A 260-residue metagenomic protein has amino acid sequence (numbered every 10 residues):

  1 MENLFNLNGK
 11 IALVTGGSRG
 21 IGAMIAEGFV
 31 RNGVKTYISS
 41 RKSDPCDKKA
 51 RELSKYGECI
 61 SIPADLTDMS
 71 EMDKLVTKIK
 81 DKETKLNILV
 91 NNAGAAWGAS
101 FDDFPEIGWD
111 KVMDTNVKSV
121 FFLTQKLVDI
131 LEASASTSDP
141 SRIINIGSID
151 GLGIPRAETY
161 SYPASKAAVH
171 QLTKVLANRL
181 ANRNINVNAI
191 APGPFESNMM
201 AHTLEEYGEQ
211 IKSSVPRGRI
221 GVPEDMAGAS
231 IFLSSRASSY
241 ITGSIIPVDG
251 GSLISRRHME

Functional and structural regions predicted by a protein language model:
E2-N3, I231, T242-E260: Short C-terminal tail/terminal secondary-structure segment of NAD(P)H-dependent dehydrogenase/reductase domains
I11, S18-R19: Conserved glycine-rich cofactor-binding loop
V90, A181, N186, I241-G243: Short, small/polar-rich loop/turn modules that mediate ligand/substrate recognition or access, typified
S100-F101, P105-M113, I211: Substrate-binding pocket helix/loop in short-chain dehydrogenase/reductase
T124, S165, T173: Active-site helix of classical SDR
D129, N178-R179, S239: Alpha-helical segment proximal to the catalytic Tyr-Lys
S148: Residue(s) in the substrate-gating loop at a strand-loop-helix junction that position the organic substrate next
